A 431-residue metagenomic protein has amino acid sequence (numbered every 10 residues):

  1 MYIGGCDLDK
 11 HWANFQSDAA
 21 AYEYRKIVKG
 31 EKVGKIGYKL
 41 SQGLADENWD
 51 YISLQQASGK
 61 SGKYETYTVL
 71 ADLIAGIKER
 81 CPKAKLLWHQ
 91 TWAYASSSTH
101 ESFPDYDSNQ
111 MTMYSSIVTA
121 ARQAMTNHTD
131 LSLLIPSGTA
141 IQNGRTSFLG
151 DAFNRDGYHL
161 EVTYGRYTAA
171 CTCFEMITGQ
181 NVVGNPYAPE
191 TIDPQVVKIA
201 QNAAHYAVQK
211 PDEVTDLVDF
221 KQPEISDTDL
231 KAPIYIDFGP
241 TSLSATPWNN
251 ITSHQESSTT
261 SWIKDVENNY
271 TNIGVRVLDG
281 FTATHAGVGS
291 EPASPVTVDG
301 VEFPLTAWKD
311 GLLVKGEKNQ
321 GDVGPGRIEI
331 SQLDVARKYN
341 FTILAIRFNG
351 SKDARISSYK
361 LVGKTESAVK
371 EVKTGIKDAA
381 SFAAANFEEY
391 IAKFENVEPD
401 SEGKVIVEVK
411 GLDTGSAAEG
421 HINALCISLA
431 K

Functional and structural regions predicted by a protein language model:
M1, D50-Q55, K85-Q90, L133-P136 (+1 more regions): Structural recognition of the beta-strand scaffold that forms the well-ordered cores of secreted hydrolase catalytic
M1-L70: Conserved SGNH/GDSL esterase-like catalytic core that processes O-acyl groups on lipids and polysaccharides
G59, Y94-S115: Serine-dependent acyl-ester chemistry module
D105-A207: Catalytic His-Asp segment of secreted/periplasmic serine-dependent ester chemistry enzymes
S226-Q320, F382-K431: Low-complexity, Gly/Ser/Thr/Pro- and Asn/Asp-enriched, turn/coil-prone segments that serve as flexible N-terminal
I328, N349-A368: Short, surface-exposed beta-strand/strand-loop-strand elements in extracellular ectodomains
S331-D334, N396-E398: Short, flexible loop/turn segments at beta-strand junctions in immunoglobulin-like and fibronectin type III
V335-G350: A short beta-strand element within beta-rich, extracytoplasmic domains of secreted/secretory-pathway proteins
